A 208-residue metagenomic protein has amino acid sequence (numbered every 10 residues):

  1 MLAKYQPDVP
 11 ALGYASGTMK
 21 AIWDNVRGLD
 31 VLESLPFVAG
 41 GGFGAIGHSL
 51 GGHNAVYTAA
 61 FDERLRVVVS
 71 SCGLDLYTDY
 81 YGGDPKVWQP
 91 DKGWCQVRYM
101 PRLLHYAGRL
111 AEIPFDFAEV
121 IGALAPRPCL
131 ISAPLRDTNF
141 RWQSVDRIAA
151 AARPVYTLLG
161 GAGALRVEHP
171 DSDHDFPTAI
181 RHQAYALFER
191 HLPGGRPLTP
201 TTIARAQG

Functional and structural regions predicted by a protein language model:
M1-S34, Y81-G82: Cap/lid segment of the alpha/beta-hydrolase catalytic domain
Y5, L12, R27, S70-V120 (+2 more regions): Mobile cap/lid helix-loop segments that gate and shape the active-site cleft of serine hydrolases
P10-S16, V38-G40, A45, G52 (+2 more regions): Active-site-adjacent structural elements in folded domains
M19-V26, G44, H48-G52, D62 (+4 more regions): Conserved structured core elements
D24, A39, D137: Acidic active-site catalytic centers that drive phospho-/nucleotidyl reactions and related ester hydrolyses
R27-V87: Primarily recognizes the serine-hydrolase "nucleophile elbow" in alpha/beta-hydrolase and SGNH/GDSL folds
L35-F37, V120-A123: Surface-exposed acidic, glycine-flexible loop patches that form ligand/cofactor-binding and adhesion interfaces
E63, W94, R98-Y99, E112 (+2 more regions): Alpha/beta-hydrolase-fold serine-hydrolase catalytic core, especially in secreted/extracellular enzymes
